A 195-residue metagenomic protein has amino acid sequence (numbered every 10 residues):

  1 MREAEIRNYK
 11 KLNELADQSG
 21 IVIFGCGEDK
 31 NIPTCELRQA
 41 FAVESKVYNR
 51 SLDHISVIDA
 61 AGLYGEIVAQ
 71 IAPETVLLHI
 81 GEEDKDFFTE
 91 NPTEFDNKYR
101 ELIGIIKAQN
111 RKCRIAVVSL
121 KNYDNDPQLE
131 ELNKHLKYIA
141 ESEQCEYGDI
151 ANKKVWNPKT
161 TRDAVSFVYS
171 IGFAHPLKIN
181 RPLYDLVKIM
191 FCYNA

Functional and structural regions predicted by a protein language model:
M1-D53, I58, L63-Q70: Serine-esterase "nucleophile elbow" of acetyl-processing enzymes
Q39-K46, G62-A195: Alpha-helical cap/lid subdomain in secreted, periplasmic, or secretory-pathway luminal O-acyl-processing enzymes
